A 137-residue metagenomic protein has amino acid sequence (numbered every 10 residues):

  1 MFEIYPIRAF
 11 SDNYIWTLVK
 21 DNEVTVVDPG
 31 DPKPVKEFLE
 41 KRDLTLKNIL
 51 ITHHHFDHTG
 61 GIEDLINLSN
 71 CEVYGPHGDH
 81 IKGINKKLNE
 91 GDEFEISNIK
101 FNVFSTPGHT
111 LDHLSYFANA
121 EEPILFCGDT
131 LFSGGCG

Functional and structural regions predicted by a protein language model:
M1-I4: Extreme N-terminal starter segment of soluble prokaryotic enzymes
F10-S11, V24, P29-F104, I124: Active-site HxH/HxHxD metal-binding segment of metal-dependent hydrolases
S11-N13, T110-L111: Short acidic/glycine-enriched loop/turn segments that link adjacent beta-strands
Y14-L18, L114-F117: Short beta-strand scaffold segments in enzyme catalytic cores
D21, G30, L131: Anionic group-transfer/hydrolysis microenvironments
V24, K100, T110-G137: Metallo-beta-lactamase
P107: Switch II (G3) loop of P-loop NTPases
